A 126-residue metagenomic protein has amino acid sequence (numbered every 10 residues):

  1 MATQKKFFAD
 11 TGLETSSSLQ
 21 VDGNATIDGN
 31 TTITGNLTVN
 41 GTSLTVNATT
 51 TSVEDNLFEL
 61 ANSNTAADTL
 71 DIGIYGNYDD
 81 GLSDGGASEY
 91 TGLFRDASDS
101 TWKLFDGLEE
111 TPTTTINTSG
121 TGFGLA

Functional and structural regions predicted by a protein language model:
M1-Y90, T101-A126: Intrinsic low-complexity, repeat-rich intrinsically disordered segments enriched in small/flexible residues
G92-F94: Short, surface-exposed charged micro-motifs
D96-D99: Short acidic-glycine loop/turn motifs at beta-strand connectors
